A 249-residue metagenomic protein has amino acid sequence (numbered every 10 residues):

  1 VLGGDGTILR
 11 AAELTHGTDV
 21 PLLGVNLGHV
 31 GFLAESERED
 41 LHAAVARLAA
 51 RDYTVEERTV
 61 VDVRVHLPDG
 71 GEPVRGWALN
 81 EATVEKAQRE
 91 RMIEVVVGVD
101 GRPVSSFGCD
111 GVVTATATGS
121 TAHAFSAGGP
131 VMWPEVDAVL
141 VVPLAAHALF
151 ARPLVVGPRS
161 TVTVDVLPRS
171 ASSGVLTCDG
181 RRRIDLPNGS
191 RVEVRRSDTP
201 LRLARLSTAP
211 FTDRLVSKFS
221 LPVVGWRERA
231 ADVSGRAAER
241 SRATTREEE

Functional and structural regions predicted by a protein language model:
V1-T18, H42, A46: N-terminal glycine-/serine-/threonine-rich phosphate-binding loop
G4, N26, A82, G180: A residue-level signal for conserved active-site and pocket-lining positions in enzyme catalytic cores
G4-T7, V30, T118-S120: Short glycine-rich anion-binding loops that position phosphate/pyrophosphate groups of nucleotides and phosphorylated
D19-P21, L140: Proline-centered loop/turn at the N-terminus of a beta-strand
H29-G111: Catalytic core of DAGKc-family lipid kinases
V84, D100-P103, A151-E249: ATP/nucleoside-binding phosphotransfer catalytic cores, i.e., glycine-rich phosphate-binding loops
V97, G119, L176: Short aromatic-centered micro-motifs
R102, S106-F150: Gly/Ser/Thr-rich active-site loops/lids in small-molecule metabolic enzymes that frequently grip phosphoryl groups
